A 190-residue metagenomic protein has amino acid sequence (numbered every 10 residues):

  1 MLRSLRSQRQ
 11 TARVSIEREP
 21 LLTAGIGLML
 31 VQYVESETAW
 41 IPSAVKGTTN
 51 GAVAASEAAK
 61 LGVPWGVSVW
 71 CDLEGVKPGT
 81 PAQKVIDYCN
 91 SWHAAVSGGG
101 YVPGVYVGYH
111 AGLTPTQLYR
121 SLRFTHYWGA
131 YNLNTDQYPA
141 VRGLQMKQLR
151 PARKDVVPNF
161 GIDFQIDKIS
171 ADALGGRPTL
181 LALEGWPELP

Functional and structural regions predicted by a protein language model:
M1, I26-Q32, V67-C71, P103-V105 (+2 more regions): Hydrophobic faces of well-ordered beta-strands that scaffold small-molecule active sites in alpha/beta enzyme cores
M1-N90, G98: Substrate-binding cleft of extracellular glycoside hydrolase catalytic domains
R3-R6, Y33-E35, E74-V76, G108-G112 (+2 more regions): Active-site beta-loop-alpha junctions enriched in small/polar residues
W40, E57, W65-W70, A111-N132: Accessory recognition modules or surfaces
S97-T114: Aromatic-lined carbohydrate-recognition surfaces of secreted/lumenal glycan-active proteins
Q117-P190: Functionally critical loop-and-helix segments that line ligand-binding/catalytic clefts of soluble enzyme domains
